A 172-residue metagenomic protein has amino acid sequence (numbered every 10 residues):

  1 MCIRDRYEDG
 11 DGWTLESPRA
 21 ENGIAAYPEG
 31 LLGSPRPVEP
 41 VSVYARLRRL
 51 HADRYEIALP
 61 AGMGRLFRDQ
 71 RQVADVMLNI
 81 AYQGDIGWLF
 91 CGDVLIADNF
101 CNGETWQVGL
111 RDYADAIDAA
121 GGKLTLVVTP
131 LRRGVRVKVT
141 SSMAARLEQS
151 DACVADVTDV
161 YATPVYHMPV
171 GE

Functional and structural regions predicted by a protein language model:
R4-E172: Non-catalytic C-terminal accessory domains or segments of carbohydrate-active enzymes
